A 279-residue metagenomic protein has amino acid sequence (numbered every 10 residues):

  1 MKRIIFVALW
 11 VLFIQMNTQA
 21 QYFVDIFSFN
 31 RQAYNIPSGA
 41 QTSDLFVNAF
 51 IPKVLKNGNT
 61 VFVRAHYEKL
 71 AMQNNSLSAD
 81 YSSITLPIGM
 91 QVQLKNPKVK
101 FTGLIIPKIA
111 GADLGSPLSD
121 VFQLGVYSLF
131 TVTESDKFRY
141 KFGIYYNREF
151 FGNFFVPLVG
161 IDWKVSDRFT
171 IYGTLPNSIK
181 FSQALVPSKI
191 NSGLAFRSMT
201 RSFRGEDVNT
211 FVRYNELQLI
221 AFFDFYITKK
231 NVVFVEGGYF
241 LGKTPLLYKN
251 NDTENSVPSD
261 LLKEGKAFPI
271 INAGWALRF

Functional and structural regions predicted by a protein language model:
A20-N74: Short glycine/proline- and aromatic-enriched beta-strand/turn motifs that initiate or cap beta-hairpins
F23-V24, L55-F62, N96-F101, D136-K141 (+3 more regions): Repeated loop/turn-to-beta-strand initiation elements of outer-membrane beta-barrel proteins
I26-R31, V61-K69, G103-I109, F142-Y146 (+4 more regions): Transmembrane beta-barrel strands of outer-membrane/channel proteins
Q32-I36, H66-N74, I106-G115, G143-F151 (+4 more regions): Sequence/structural signature of outer-membrane beta-barrel proteins
N35-T42, Q73-A79, D113-V121, G152-L158 (+2 more regions): Outer-membrane beta-barrel translocator domains and adjoining extracellular loop/strand segments of Gram-negative
Q41-L45, S78-L86, L118-L124, N153-P157 (+3 more regions): Residues that define the transmembrane beta-barrel architecture of outer-membrane proteins
I51-K53, M90-L94, V132, W163 (+4 more regions): Residue-level signature of outer-membrane beta-barrel architecture
L158-D162, F223, E264-F279: Outer-membrane beta-barrel "beta-signal"
